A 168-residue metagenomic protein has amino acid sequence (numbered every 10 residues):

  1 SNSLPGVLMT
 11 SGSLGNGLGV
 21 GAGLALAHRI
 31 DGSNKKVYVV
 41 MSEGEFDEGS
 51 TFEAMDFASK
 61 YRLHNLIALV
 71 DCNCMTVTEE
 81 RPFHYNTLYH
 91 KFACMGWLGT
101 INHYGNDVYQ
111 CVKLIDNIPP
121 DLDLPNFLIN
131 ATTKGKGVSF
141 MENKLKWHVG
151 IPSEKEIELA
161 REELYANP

Functional and structural regions predicted by a protein language model:
S1-K60: Cofactor-binding active-site loop characterized by glycine-rich and histidine/acidic residues
G32-N34, F83-L114, Y165: Conserved thiamine diphosphate
K35-K36, H64, L122-P125: Short coil/turn segments at beta-strand junctions that form active-site/ligand-binding loops
M41-E48, C72-M75, N106-V108, K134: Acidic, glycine-rich active-site loops and adjacent beta-strand->loop/helix elements that engage anionic groups
E48-N73, F127-N130: A short alpha/beta connector and helix-capping loop motif
S50-F52, T78-P82, V138-N143: Short acidic, glycine/serine/threonine-rich loops at helix termini
K60-L69, C74-M95: Phosphate/pyrophosphate-binding betaalpha-module
V108, V112-P168: Glycine/aspartate-rich loop-and-adjacent alpha/beta segment that forms the canonical ThDP
